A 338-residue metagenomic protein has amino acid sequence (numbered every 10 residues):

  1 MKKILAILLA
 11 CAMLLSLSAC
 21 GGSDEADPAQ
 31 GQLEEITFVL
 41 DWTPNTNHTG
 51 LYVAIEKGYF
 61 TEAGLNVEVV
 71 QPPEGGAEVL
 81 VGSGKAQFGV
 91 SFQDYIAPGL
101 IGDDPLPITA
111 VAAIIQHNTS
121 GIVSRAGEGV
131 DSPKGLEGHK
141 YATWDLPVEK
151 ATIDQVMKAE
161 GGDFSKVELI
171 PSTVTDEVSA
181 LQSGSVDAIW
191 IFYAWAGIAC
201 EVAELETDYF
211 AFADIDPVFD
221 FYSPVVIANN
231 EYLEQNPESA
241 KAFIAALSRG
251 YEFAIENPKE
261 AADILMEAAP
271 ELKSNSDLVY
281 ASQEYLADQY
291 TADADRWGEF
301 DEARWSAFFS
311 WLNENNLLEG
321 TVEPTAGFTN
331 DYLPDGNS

Functional and structural regions predicted by a protein language model:
M1-E35, D335-S338: Short, low-complexity disordered leader/linker segments with a strong preference for bacterial N-terminal type II
D27-D163, E168-T173, A180-S183, D187-A194 (+2 more regions): Short, glycine-/small- and polar/acidic-enriched structural segments that line small-molecule recognition paths
N47, E56, A77, F92-Y95 (+9 more regions): Stable alpha-helical elements in mature extracytoplasmic
E62, G102, D214-F219, D288-E302: Short, solvent-exposed loop/beta-turn-alpha elements that line the ligand-binding surface or hinge of extracytoplasmic
Q93, D176-S179, S185-A269: Pocket-lining segment of extracytoplasmic ligand-binding domains
F164-E168, E271-S282, E319-A326: Short, surface-exposed acidic
E234-N315: Secondary-structure end/capping motifs
W305-S338: Conserved C-terminal helix/tail region of periplasmic/extracytoplasmic solute-binding proteins
